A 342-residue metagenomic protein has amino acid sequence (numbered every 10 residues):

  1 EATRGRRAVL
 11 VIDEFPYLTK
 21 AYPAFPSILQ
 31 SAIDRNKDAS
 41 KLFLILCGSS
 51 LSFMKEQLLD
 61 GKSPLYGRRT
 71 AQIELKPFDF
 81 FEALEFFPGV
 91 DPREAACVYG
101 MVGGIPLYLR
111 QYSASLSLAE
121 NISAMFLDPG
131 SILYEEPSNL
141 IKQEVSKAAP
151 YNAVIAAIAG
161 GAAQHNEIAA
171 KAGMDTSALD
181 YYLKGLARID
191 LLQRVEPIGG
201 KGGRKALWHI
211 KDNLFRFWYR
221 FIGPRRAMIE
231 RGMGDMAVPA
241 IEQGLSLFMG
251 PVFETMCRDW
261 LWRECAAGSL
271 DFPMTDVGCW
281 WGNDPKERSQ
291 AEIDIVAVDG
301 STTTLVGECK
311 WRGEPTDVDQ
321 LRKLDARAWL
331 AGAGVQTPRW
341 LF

Functional and structural regions predicted by a protein language model:
E1-A240: Phosphate-binding site recognition
I198, A206-F342: A cross-kingdom feature that marks ATP-driven nucleic-acid transaction machinery
